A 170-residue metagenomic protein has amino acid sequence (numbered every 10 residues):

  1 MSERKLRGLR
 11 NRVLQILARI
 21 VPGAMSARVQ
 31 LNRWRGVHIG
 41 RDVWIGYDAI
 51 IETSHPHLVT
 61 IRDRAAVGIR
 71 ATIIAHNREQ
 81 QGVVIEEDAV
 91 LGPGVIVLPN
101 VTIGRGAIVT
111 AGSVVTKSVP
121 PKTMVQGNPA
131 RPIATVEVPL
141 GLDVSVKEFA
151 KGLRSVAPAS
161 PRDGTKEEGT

Functional and structural regions predicted by a protein language model:
M1-R7, S155-S160: Membrane-interacting alpha-helical segments
S2-I50: Extended, small-residue-rich solenoid/repeat segments and analogous flexible loops that form exposed scaffolds
A27, I61-D63, G104, L153 (+1 more regions): Short, intrinsically disordered low-complexity segments
N32-R33, V37-I39, V43-Q126, A130-P132: Structural signal for interior beta-strand "rungs" in well-ordered beta-sheet cores of soluble enzyme domains
Q80-V97, N128-T170: C-terminal segments of enzyme domains that contribute to small-molecule binding surfaces
